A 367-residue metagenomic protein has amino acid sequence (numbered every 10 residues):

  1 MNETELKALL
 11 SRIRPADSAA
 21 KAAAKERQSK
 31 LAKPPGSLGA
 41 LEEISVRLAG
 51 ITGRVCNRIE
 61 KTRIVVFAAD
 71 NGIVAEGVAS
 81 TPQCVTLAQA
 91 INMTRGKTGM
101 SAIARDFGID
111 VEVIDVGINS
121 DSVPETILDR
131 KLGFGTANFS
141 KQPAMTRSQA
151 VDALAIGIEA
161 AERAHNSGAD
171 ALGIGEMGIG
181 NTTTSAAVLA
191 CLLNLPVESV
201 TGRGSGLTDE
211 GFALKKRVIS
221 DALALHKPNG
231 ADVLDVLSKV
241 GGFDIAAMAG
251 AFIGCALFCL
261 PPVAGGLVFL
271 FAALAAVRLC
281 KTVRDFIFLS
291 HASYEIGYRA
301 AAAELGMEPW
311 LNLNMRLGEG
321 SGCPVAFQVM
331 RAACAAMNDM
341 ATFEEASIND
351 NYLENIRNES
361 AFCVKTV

Functional and structural regions predicted by a protein language model:
M1-V367: N-terminal loops that bind phosphate or other acidic moieties and the adjacent beta-alpha structural core
